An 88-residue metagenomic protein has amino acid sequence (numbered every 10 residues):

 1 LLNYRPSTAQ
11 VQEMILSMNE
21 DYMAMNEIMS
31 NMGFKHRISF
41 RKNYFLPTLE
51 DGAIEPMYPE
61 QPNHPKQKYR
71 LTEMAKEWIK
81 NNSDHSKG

Functional and structural regions predicted by a protein language model:
L1-G88: C-terminal regulatory or interaction extensions
